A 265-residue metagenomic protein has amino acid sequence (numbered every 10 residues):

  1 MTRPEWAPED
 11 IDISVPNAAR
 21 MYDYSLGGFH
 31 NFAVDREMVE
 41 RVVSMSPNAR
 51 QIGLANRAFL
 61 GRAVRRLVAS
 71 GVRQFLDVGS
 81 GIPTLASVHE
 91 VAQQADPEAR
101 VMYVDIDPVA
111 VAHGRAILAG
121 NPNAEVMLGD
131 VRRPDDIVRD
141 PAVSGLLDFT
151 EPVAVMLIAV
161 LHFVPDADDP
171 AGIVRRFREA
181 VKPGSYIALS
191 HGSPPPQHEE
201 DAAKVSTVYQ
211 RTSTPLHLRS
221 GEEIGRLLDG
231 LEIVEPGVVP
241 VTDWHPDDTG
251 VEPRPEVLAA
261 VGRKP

Functional and structural regions predicted by a protein language model:
M1-G129, R133-D135, R139-L146, E256: Rossmann-like AdoMet
A99, A124, V153, S185 (+1 more regions): Short, conserved active-site loop motifs that form the nucleotide-linked donor/cofactor pocket
A119, K182, D229: Short conserved AdoMet
M127, V153-L157, I173-V174, A180-P194: Conserved beta-strand signature within the Rossmann-like core of class I S-adenosyl-L-methionine
V131-R132, P141-A171, F177: A short SAM/SAH-binding and catalytic strip from SAM-dependent methyltransferases
H198-T214: Short, glycine-/aromatic-enriched active-site segment of Class I SAM-dependent methyltransferases
T214-V238: Short alpha-helix
G237-P265: Core SAM-dependent methyltransferase catalytic element
